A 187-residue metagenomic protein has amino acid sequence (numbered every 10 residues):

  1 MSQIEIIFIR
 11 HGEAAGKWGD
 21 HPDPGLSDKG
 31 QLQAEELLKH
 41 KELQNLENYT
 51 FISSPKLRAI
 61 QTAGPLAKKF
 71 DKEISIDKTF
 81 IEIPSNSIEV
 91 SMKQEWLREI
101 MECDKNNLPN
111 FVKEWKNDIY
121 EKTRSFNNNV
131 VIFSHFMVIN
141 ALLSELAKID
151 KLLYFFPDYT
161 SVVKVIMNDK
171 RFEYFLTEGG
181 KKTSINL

Functional and structural regions predicted by a protein language model:
S2-I4, K72-I76, E82-E95, S144-L187: Acidic, low-complexity terminal tails and accessory targeting/binding regions of phosphate-metabolizing enzymes
S2-S75, E99-D104, L153: Active-site-proximal alpha-helix that buttresses catalytic centers in soluble enzyme cores
I6, Y49, F126-M137: Generic beta-sheet signal
H11, H135, K181-I185: Histidine-centered active-site/metal-ligand motif
A14, V138-I139: Short active-site segment of divalent metal-dependent hydrolases/proteases that encodes the spacing between
P24-G25, G64-E121, F175-L176, L187: Phosphate-handling substructures
E35-E42, K116-R124: Generic structural signal for well-ordered alpha-helical scaffold segments
P65, A141, E145: Active-site signature of alpha/beta-hydrolase-fold catalytic machinery across serine- and Asp/Cys-nucleophile hydrolases
